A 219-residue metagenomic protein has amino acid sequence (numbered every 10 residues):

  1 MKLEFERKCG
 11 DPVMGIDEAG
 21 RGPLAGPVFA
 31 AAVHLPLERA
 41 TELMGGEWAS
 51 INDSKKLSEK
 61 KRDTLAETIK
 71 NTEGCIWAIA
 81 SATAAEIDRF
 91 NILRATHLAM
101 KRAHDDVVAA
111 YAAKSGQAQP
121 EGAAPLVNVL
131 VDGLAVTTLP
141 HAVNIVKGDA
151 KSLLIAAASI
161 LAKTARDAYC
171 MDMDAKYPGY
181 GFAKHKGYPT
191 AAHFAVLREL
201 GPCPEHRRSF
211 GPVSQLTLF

Functional and structural regions predicted by a protein language model:
M1-F219: RNase H-like, Mg2+-dependent phosphodiesterase core, and more generally RNA phosphate-backbone-engaging helix-loop
